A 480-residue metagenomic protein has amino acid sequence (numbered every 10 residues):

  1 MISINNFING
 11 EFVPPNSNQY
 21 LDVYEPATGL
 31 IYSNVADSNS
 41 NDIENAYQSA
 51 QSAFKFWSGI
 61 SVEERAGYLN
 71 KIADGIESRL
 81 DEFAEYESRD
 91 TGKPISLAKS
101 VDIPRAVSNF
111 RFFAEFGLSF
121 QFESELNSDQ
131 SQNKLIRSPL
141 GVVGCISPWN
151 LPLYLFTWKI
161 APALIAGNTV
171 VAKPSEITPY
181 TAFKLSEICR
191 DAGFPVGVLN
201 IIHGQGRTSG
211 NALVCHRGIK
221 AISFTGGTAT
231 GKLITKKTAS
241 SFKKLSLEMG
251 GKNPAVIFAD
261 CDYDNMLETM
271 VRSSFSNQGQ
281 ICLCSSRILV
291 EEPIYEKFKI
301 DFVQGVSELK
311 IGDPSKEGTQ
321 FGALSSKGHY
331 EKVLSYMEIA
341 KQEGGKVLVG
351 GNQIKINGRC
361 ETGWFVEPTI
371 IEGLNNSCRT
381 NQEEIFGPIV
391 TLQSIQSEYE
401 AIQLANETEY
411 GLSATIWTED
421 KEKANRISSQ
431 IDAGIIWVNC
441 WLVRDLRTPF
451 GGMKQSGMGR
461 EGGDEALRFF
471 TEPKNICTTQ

Functional and structural regions predicted by a protein language model:
M1-A27: Hydrophobic face of amphipathic alpha-helices that form TPR/SEL1-like repeat modules and related alpha-solenoid
T28-N34, I219, V256, K310 (+3 more regions): Conserved C-terminal structural/oligomerization subdomain of aldehyde/semialdehyde dehydrogenase
G29, R65, E87, F110 (+9 more regions): Residue-level signal for inorganic ion chemistry
Y32-F120, Q130: Glycine-rich loop-to-alpha-helix module at the N-terminal edge of alpha/beta enzyme cores
Y32-S38, A53-G59, C145, A255-F258 (+5 more regions): Short, well-ordered beta-strand elements within core beta-sheets of diverse protein domains
F54, S58, A73-L80, A84 (+19 more regions): Structural signal for hydrophobic packing residues in well-ordered secondary-structure cores of soluble enzyme domains
F122-N265, I395: Rossmann-like NAD(P) dinucleotide-binding subdomain of oxidoreductase/dehydrogenase enzymes
A221, A229-N375, V438: ALDH superfamily catalytic-core signature
